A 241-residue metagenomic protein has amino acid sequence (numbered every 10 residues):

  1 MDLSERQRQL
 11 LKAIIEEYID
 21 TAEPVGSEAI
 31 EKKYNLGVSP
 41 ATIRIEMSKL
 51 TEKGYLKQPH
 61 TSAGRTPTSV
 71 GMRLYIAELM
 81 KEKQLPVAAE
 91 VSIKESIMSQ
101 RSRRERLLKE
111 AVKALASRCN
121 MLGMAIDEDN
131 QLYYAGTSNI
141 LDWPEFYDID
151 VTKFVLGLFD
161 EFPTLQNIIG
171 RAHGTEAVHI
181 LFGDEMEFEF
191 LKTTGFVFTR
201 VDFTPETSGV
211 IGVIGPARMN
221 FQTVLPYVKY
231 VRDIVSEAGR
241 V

Functional and structural regions predicted by a protein language model:
M1-K12: Short alpha-helical segments that sit at the start of domains
D2-L3, V38, P67, L85: Alpha-helical hairpin
L3, E23, P144: Residue-level marker of regulatory loop/turn positions in helix-turn-helix DNA-binding domains and in histidine
L10, T68, V213: Conserved RecA-like P-loop NTPase ATPase core
L11-E16, G195-T199: Contiguous, well-ordered alpha-helical segments that form the cores/surfaces of helical PPI scaffolds
A13-E16, D20, P24-E78: N-terminal helix-turn-helix
R73, M80-V241: Intrinsically disordered, acidic Ser/Thr/Pro-rich low-complexity regulatory segments
